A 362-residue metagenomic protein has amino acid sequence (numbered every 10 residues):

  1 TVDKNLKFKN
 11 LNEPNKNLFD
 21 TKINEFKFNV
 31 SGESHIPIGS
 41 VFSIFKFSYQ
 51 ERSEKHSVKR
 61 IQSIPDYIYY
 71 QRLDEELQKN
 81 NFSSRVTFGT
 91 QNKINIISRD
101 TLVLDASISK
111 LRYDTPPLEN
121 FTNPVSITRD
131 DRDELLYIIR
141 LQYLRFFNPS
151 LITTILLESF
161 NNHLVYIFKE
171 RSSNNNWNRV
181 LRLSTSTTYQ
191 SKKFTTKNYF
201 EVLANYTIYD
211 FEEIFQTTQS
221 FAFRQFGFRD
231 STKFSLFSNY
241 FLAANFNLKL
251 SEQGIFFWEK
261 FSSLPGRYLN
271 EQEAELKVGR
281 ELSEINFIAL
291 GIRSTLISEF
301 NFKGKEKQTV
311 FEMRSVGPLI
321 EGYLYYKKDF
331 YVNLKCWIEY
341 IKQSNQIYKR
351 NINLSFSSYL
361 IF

Functional and structural regions predicted by a protein language model:
T1-F362: Gram-negative and organellar
